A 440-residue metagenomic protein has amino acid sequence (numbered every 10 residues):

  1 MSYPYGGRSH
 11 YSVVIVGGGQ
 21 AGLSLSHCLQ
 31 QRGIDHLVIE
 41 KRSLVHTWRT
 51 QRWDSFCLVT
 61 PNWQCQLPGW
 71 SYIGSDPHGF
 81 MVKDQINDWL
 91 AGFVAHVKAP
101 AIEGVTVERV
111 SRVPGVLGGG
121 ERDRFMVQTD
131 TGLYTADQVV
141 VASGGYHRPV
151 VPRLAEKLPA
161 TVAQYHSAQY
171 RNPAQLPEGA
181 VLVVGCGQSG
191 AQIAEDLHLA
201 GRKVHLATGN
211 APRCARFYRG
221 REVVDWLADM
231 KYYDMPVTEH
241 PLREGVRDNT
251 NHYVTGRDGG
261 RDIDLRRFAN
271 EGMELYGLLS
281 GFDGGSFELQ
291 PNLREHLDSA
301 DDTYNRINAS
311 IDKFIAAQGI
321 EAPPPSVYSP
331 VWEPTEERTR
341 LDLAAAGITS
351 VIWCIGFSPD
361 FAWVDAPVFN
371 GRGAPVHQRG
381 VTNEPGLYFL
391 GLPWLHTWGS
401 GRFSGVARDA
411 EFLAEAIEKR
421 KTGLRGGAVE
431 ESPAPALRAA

Functional and structural regions predicted by a protein language model:
S2-G18, S24-T47, M81-A440: Flavin (primarily FAD) cofactor-binding/catalytic cores of flavoenzymes
Q51-P77, V223-H240: N-terminal glycine-rich dinucleotide-binding loop that anchors FAD/FMN and/or NAD(P) in oxidoreductases
